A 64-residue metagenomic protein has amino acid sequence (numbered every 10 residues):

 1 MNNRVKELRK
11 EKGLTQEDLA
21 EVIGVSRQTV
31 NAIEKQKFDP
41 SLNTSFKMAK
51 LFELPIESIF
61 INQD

Functional and structural regions predicted by a protein language model:
N3-V22: Short basic helix-loop element that most often maps to the first helix and adjoining turn of HTH DNA-binding modules
E11, K50, F60-D64: Short, charged recognition helix plus adjacent turn of helix-turn-helix-like nucleic-acid-binding domains
E17, Q28, E57: Key DNA-contact positions within bacterial/archaeal DNA-binding proteins
V25-F38: Recognition helix of helix-turn-helix/homeodomain-like DNA-binding domains that insert into the DNA major groove
N43-S58: DNA major-groove recognition helix of helix-turn-helix/homeodomain DNA-binding modules
